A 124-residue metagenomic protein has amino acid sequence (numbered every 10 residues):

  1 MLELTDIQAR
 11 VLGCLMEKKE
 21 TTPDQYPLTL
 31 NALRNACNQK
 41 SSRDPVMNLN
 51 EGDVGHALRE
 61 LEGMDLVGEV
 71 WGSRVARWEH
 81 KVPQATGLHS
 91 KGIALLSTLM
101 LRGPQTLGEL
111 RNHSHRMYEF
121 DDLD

Functional and structural regions predicted by a protein language model:
M1-P27, G72-P104: Short alpha-helical segments that sit at the start of domains
G13, N35, R59-E62, S97: Generic alpha-helical structural context detector
T22-N48, P104-D121: Short acidic, hydrophobic short linear motifs in intrinsically disordered regions
Q39-S42, M64, L88: Polar alpha-helical coiled-coil and adjacent low-complexity
P45-G52, P83-T86: Short coil/turn segments at secondary-structure boundaries
G55-L58, E62-G72: A short, conserved structural fragment
